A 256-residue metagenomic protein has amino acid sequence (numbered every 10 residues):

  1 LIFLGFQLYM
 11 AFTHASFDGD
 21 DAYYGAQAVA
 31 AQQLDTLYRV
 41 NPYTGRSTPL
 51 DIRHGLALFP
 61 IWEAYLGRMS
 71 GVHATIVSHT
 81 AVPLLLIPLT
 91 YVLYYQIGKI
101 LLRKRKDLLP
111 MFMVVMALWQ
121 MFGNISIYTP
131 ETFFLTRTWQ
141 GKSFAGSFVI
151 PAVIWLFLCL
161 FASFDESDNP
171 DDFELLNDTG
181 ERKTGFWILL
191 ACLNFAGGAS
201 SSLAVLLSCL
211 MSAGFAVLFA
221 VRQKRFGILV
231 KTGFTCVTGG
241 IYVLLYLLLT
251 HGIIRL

Functional and structural regions predicted by a protein language model:
L1-Y9, V230-V237: Start-transfer (signal-anchor) and selected internal transmembrane alpha helices of multi-pass inner/ER membrane
F3-Q120, Y128-W139, F148, D165 (+1 more regions): Active-site lumenal/periplasmic loops and adjacent helix-entry segments of GT-C-fold, multi-pass membrane
M69, F122, A196-A204: Transmembrane helix irregularities
Y91, Y95, K99, P151-A162 (+1 more regions): Hydrophobic transmembrane alpha-helices
W139-D168: Specific aromatic-rich, kink-prone transmembrane helix
N177-G180, G185-S202: Membrane-interface alpha helices of multi-pass inner-membrane proteins
S208-C236: Perimembrane helix-loop-helix junctions
V221-K224, F234-L256: Membrane-lumen/periplasm interface segments of specific transmembrane helices in polyprenyl phosphate-linked
